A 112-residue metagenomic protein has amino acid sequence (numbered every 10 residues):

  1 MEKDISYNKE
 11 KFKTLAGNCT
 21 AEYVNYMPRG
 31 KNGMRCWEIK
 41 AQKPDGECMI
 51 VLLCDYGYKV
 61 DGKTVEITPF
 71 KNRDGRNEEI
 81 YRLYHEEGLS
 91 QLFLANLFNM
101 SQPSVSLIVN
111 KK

Functional and structural regions predicted by a protein language model:
M1-K63: DNA-contacting interfaces and partner/effector-binding or oligomerization modules in DNA-centric proteins
E66-F70: Short amphipathic alpha-helical boundary/capping segments
K71-L89: Short, amphipathic alpha-helical "recognition" segments used to contact nucleic acids or chromatin
F93-F98: Short alpha-helical "recognition helix" segments of helix-turn-helix
S106-L107: Key DNA-contacting residues within the recognition helix of helix-turn-helix
K111-K112: DNA major-groove recognition helices of helix-turn-helix
